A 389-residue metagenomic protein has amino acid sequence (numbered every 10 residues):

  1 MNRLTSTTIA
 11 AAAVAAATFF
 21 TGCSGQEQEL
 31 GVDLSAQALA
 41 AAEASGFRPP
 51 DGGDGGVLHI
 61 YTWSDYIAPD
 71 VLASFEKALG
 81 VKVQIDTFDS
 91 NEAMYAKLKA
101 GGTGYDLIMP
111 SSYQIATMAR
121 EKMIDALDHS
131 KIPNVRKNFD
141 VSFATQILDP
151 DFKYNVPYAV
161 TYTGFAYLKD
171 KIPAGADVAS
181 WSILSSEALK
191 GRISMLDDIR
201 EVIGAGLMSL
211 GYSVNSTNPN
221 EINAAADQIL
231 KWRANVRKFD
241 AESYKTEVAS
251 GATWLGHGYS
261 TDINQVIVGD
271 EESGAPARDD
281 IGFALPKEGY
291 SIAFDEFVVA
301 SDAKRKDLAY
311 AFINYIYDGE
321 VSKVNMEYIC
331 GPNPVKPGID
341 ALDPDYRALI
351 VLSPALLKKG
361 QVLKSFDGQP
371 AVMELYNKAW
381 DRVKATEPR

Functional and structural regions predicted by a protein language model:
F19-G22: C-terminal motif of bacterial Sec signal peptides marking the signal peptidase cleavage site
S24-E27: Bacterial signal peptide processing site
L34-T117: Early extracytoplasmic/lumenal segment of secretory-pathway proteins
P49-D51, K99, T103-P110, D125-H129 (+2 more regions): A structural signal for short loop-to-beta-strand junctions that line the ligand-binding cleft of periplasmic/secreted
Y113-D125, F143, D149-D177, V202-L210 (+1 more regions): Periplasmic solute-binding protein
S194-D198, V202, G206, V214-F283: Ligand-binding pocket segment of bilobal, Venus flytrap-like solute-binding proteins
D295, A300-G360: Mature extracytoplasmic/periplasmic domains
L356-R389: Conserved C-terminal helix/tail region of periplasmic/extracytoplasmic solute-binding proteins
